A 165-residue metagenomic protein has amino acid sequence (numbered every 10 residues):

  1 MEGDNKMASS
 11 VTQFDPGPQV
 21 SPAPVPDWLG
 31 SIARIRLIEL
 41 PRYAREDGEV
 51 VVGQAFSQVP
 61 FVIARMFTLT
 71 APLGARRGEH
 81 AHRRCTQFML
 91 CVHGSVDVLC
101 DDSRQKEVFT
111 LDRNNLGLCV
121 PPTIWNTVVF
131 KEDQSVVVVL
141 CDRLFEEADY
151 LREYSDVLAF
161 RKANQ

Functional and structural regions predicted by a protein language model:
E2-L118, D133-Q134, L140, F145-Q165: Non-catalytic, conserved peripheral segments adjacent to functional cores
